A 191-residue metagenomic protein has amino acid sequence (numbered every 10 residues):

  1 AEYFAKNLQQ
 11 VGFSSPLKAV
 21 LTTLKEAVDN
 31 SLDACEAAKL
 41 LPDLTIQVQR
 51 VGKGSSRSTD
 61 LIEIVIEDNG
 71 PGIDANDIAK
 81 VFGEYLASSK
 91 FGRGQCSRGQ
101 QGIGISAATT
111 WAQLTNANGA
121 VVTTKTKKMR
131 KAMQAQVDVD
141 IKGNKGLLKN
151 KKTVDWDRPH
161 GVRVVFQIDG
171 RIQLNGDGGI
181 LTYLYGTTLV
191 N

Functional and structural regions predicted by a protein language model:
A1-L8, A38-L40, G54-S58: Conserved NTPase motor "head" modules and their coupling/switch loops across ABC/AAA+ ATPases, GTPases, and GHKL ATPases
Y3-K25: Conserved short strand/loop->alpha-helix "switch" segment adjacent to the catalytic nucleotide/phosphoryl-transfer site
L17-I46, G104-W111: Conserved ATP-binding N-box helix of the HATPase_c
Q49-I64: Short beta-strand-loop-beta element adjacent to the nucleotide/active-site pocket used for signaling
E63, D77, S88-N191: GHKL-type ATPase core
D68: Acidic ATP/Mg2+-coordinating residue in the GHKL
G72-D74: A short glycine-centered beta->alpha linker in the GHKL/HATPase_c
A79-V81: ATPase catalytic-site recognition across NTP-hydrolyzing enzymes
